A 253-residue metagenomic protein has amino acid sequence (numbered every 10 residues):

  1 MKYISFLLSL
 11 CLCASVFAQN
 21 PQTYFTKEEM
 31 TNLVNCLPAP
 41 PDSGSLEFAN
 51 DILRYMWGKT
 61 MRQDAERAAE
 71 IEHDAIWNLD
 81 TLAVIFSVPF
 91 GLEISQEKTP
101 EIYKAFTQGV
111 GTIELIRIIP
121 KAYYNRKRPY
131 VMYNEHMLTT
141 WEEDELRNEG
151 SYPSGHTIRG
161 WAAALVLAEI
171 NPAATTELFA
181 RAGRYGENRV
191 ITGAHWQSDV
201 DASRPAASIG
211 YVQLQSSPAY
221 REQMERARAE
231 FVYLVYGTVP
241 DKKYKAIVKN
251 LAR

Functional and structural regions predicted by a protein language model:
S5-S15: Bacterial N-terminal signal peptides
N20-T192, Q213-A219, Q223, A229 (+2 more regions): Hydrophobic alpha-helical bundle signature of multipass membrane enzymes
H195-A202: Short acidic/histidine-rich active-site segments
S203, A227: Acidic/histidine-rich, metal-coordinating catalytic segments
S208-G210: Catalytic phosphate/nucleotide-handling subdomain of diverse soluble enzymes
V239-R253: Short, low-complexity, Pro/Ser/Thr/Gly-rich segments in the mature regions of secreted, periplasmic
